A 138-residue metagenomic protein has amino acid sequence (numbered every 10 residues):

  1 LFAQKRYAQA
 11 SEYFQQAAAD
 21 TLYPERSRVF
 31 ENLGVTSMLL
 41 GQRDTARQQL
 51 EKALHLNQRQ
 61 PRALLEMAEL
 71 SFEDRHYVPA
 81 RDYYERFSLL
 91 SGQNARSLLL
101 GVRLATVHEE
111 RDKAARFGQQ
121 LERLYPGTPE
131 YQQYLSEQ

Functional and structural regions predicted by a protein language model:
L1-F2, E31, M38, F72 (+1 more regions): Position-specific recognition of the canonical hydrophobic site in helix A of tetratricopeptide repeat
D20-L22, L56, L89-L90, L124: Structural marker of alpha-solenoid helical repeat scaffolds
E25-S27, P61-R62, N94-R96, P129: Helix-start (N-cap) detector for alpha-helical repeat units in TPR-like alpha-solenoids, especially tetratricopeptide
L89-Q138: Terminal, low-structured helical/coil segments at or just beyond the last alpha-helical repeat
